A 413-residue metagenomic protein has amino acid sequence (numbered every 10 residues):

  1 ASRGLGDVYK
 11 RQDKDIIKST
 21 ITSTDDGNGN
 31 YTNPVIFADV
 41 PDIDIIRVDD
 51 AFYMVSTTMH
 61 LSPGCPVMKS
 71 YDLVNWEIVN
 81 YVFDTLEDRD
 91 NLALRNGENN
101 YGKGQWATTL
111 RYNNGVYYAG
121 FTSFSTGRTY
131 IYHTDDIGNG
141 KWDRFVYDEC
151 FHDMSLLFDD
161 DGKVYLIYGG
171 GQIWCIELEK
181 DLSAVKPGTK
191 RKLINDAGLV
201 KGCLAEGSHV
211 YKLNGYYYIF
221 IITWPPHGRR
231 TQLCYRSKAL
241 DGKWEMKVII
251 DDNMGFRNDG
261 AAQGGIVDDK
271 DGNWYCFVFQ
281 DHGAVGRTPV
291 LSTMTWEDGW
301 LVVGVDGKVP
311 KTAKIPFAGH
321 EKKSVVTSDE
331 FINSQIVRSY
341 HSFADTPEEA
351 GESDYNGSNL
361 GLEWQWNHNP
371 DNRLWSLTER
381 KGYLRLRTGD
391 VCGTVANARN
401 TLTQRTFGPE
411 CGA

Functional and structural regions predicted by a protein language model:
A1-Y9: Single conserved hydrophobic/aromatic residue that forms the stacking wall/gate of nucleotide- or nucleobase-binding
D13, T20, G27, V55-T85: Beta-propeller domains
T22-V35, W76-E98, Y130-E149, K180-C203 (+3 more regions): Blade-edge beta-strand/turn elements of extracellular beta-propeller and related beta-sheet repeat scaffolds
V35, P41, I46-L61, M68 (+7 more regions): Hydrophobic core segments of beta-strands in well-ordered, beta-rich domains
P63-P66, G127-I131, Q172-E179, G228-Y235 (+1 more regions): Structural motif
G202-W244: Loop/turn-rich, solvent-exposed surfaces of beta-rich toroidal or solenoidal domains
R338-R385: Extracellular glycan-recognition surfaces and repeat-rich motifs
R385-G412: Secreted extracellular polysaccharide-interacting domains
